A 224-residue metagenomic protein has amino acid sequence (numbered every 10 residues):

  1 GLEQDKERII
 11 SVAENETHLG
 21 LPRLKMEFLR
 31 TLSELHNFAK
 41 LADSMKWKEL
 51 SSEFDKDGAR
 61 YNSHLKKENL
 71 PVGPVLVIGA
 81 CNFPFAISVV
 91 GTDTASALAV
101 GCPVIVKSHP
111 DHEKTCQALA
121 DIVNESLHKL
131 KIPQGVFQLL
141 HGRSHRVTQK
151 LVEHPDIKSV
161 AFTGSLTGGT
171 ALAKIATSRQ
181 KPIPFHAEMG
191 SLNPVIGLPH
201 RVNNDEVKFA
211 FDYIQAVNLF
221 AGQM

Functional and structural regions predicted by a protein language model:
G1-S63: N-terminal Rossmann-like NAD(P)+-binding subdomain of aldehyde/semialdehyde dehydrogenases
S11-L29, H145, G190-I196, H200 (+1 more regions): Flexible, acidic loop-helix segments that line cofactor/substrate-binding pockets
A13, G101, F137, V160 (+1 more regions): Residue-level signal for inorganic ion chemistry
L35, C116-L119, L151, L172: Hydrophobic packing residues within well-ordered alpha-helices of enzyme cores
L50-S126, L130: Conserved small-residue-rich beta-alpha loop and adjacent elements that most often cradle the phosphate/pyrophosphate
H64-L65, Q138-A161: A structured beta-alpha segment of the ubiquitous adenosine-cofactor-binding alpha/beta core
V100-I105, K131-Q134, V152-S159: Short, surface-exposed connector motifs at secondary-structure boundaries
I122-S126, T167-M224: ALDH superfamily catalytic-core signature
